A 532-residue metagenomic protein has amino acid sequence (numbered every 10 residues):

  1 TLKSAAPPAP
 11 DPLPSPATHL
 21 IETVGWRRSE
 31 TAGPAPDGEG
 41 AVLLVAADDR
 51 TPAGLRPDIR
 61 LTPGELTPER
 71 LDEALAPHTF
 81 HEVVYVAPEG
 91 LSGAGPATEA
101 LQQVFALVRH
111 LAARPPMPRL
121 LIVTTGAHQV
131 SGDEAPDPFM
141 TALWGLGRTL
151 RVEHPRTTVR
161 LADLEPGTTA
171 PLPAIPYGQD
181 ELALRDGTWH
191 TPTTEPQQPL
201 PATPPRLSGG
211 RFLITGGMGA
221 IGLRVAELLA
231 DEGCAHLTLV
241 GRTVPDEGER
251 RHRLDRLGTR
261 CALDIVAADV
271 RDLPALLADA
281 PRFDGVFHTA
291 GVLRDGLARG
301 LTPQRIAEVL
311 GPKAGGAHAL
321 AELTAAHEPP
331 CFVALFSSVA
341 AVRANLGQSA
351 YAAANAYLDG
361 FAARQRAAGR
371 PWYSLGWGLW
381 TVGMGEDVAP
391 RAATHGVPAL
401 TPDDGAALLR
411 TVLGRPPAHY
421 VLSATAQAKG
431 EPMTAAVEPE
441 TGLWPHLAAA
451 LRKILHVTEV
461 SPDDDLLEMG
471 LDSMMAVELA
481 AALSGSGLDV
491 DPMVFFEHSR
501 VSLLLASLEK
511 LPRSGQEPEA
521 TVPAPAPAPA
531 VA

Functional and structural regions predicted by a protein language model:
T1-D180, R185-W189, T203-A532: 4′-phosphopantetheine-dependent carrier domains
